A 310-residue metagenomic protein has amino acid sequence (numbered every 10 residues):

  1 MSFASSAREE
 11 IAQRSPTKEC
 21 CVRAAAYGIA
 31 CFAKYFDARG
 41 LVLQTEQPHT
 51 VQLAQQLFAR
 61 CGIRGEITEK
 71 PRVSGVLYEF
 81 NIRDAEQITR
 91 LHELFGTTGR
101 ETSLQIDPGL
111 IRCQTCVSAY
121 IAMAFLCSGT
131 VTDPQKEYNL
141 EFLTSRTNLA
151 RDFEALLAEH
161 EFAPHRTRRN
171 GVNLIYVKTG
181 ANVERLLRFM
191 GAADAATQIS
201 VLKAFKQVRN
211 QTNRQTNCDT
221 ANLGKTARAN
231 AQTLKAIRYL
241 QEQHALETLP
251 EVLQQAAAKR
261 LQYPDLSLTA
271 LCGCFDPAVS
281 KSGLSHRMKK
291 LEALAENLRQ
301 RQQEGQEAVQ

Functional and structural regions predicted by a protein language model:
M1-G40, Q44-F58, C274: N-terminal, positively charged regions that mediate nucleic acid binding
S15-R23, L110-V117, E247-E251: Structural motif
R23-F32, A119-C127, A258: Short, hydrophobic/amphipathic alpha-helical patches that form generic packing surfaces within helical domains
F36-V42, Q135-E137, S267-T269: Short acidic, hydrophobic short linear motifs in intrinsically disordered regions
T45, Q52, Q56-S200: DNA-contacting interfaces and partner/effector-binding or oligomerization modules in DNA-centric proteins
F189-K289: Extended mid-to-C-terminal alpha-helical interaction segments
M288-Q302: Short, solvent-exposed alpha-helical "recognition" segments
V309-Q310: Extended, charge-rich intrinsically disordered regulatory tails
